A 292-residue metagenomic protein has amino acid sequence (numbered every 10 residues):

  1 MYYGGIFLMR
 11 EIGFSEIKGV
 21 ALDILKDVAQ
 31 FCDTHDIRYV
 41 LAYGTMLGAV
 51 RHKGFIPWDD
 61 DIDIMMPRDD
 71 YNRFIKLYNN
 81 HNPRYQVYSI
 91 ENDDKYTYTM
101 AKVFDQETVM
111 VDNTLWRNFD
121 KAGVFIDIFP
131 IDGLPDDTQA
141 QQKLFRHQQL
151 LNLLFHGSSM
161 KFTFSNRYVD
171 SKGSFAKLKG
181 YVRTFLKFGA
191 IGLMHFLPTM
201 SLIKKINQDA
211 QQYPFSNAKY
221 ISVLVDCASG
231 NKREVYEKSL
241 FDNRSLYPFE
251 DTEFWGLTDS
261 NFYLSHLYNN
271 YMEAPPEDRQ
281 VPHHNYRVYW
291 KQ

Functional and structural regions predicted by a protein language model:
M1-L8: Short, Lys/Arg-enriched N-terminal segments with co-localized hydrophobic residues within the first ~10-30 amino acids
M9-D33, I75-D136, H156-N269, E273-Q292: Conserved catalytic core of two-metal-ion nucleotidyltransferases
A29-I62, M66, Y71-N72, S239 (+1 more regions): Active-site nucleotide-donor binding segment shared across nucleotidyl transfer reactions
T138-K143: A short secondary-structure junction signal
F145-L150: Short, His- and charge-rich active-site/binding loops that engage polyanionic ligands
